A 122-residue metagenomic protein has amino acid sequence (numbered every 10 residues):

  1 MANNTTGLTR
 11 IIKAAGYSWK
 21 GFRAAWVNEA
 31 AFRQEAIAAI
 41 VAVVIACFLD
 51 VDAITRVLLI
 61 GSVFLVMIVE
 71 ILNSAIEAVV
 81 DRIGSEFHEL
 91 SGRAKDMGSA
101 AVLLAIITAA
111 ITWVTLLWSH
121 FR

Functional and structural regions predicted by a protein language model:
A2-A75, I83, F87, K95 (+1 more regions): Hydrophobic alpha-helical transmembrane segments
S91: Histidine-centered, metal-coordinating catalytic motifs and their short helical/loop contexts
